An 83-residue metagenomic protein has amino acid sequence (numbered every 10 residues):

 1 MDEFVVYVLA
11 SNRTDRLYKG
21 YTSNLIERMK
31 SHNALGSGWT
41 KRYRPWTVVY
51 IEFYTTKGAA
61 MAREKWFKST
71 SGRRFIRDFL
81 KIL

Functional and structural regions predicted by a protein language model:
M1-G38, R42-T47, I51-R73, L80-L83: GIY-YIG nuclease catalytic motif and its immediate N-terminal context
